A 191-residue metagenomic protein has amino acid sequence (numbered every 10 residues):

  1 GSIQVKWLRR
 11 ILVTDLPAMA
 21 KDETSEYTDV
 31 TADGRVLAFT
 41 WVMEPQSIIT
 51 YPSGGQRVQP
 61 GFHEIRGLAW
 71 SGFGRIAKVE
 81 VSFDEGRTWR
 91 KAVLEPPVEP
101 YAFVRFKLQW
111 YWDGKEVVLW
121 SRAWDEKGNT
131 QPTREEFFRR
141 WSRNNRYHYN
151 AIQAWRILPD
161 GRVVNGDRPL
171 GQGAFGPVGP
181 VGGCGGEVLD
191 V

Functional and structural regions predicted by a protein language model:
G1-V191: Extended, aromatic/histidine-rich regions of cofactor-dependent oxidoreductases associated with respiratory
